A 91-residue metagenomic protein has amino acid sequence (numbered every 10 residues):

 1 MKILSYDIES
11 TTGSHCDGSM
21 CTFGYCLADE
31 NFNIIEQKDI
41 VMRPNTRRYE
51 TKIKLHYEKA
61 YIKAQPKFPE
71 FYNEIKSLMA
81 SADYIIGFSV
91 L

Functional and structural regions predicted by a protein language model:
K2-L4, I8-L91: Conserved non-catalytic scaffold segment of RNase H-like nuclease domains
